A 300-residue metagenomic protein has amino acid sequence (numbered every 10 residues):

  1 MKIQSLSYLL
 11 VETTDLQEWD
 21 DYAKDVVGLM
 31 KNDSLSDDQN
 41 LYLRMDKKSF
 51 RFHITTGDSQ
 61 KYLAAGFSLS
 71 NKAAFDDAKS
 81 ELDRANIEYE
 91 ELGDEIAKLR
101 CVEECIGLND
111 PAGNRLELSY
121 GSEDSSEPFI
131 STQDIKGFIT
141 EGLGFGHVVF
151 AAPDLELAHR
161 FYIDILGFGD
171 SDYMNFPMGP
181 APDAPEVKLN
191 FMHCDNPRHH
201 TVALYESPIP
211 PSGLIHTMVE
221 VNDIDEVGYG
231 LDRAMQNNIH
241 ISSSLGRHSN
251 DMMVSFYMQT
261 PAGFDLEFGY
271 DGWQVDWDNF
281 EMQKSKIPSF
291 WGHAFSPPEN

Functional and structural regions predicted by a protein language model:
M1-F50, F150-H199: Core segments of cupin and vicinal oxygen chelate
M1-Q17, Y62-F67, E123-E156, G169-S171 (+3 more regions): N-terminal beta-strand motif that seeds the catalytic metal site of vicinal oxygen chelate
S5-T14, G57-D83, E104-N109, G144-P153 (+2 more regions): Vicinal oxygen chelate
W19-K24, L82, G113, A158 (+4 more regions): Conserved active-site tyrosine of GNAT-family acetyltransferases
S34-S70, G93-E95: Conserved donor-binding loop and adjoining core beta-sheet/short helix segment in diverse acyl/aminoacyl transferases
K48-H53, G113-L116, R198-V202, F264-D265: Short, charged/polar, Gly/Pro-enriched secondary-structure boundary elements
R84-G144, V187-H193, N238-N300: Vicinal oxygen chelate
A184, L189-N190, C194-D195, H199-S249: A compositional/structural signature marking long, glycine- and acidic/polar-rich segments with frequent tryptophans
